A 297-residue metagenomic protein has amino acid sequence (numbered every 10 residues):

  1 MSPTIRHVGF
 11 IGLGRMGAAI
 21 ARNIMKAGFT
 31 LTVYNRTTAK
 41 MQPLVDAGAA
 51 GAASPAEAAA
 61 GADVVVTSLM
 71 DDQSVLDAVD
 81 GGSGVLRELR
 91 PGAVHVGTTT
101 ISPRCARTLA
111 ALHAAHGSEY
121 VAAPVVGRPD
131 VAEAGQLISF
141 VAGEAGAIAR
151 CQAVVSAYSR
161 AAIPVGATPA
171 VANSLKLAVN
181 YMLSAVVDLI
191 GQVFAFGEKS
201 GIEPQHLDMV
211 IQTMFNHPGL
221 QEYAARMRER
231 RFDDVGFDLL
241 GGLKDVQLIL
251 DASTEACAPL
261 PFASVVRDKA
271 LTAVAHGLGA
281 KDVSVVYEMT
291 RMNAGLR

Functional and structural regions predicted by a protein language model:
M1-S68, A93, T98, P129 (+1 more regions): NAD(P)+-binding Rossmann beta1-loop-alpha1 motif at the extreme N-terminus of oxidoreductases
I20-I24, K40, L109, V154 (+1 more regions): Hydrophobic residues within alpha-helices that form the first helical element adjacent to the glycine-rich loop
L31, G51, Y120-V121, A162 (+2 more regions): Hydrophobic beta-strand scaffold residues
P55-E119: Rossmann-fold NAD(P) dinucleotide-binding segment
T100-Y181: Rossmann-fold dinucleotide-binding core
P169-A294: Helical "substrate-binding/catalytic lid" subdomain of Rossmann-like NAD(P)-dependent dehydrogenases/reductases
